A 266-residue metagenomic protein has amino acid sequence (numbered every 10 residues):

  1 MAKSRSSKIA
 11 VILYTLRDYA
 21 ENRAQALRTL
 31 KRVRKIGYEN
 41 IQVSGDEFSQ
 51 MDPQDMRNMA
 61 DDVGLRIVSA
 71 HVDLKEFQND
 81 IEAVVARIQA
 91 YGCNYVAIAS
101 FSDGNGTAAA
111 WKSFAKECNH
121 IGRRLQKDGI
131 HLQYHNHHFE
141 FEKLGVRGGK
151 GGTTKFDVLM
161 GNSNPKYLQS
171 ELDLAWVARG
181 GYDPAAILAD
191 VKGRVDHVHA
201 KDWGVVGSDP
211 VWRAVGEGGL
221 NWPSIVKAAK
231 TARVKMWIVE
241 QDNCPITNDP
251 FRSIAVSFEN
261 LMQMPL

Functional and structural regions predicted by a protein language model:
M1-Y95, Q169, E259-L266: N-terminal pre-domain/capping segments
V11, V43, I98, Y134 (+3 more regions): Conserved beta-strand positions
L13-L16, Y38, H71, Q133-H135 (+2 more regions): Tryptophan-centric aromatic hotspots in well-structured domains and transmembrane helices
A20, L30, L144-T153, W176-V234 (+1 more regions): Gly/Pro-rich active-site loop or hairpin
L27, K31, E39-N40, D62 (+4 more regions): Active-site acidic/histidine proton-transfer and metal-coordination neighborhood in alpha/beta enzyme cores
L30, P53-R57, I81-V85, A115-G122 (+5 more regions): Generic structural signal for well-ordered alpha-helices, preferentially at hydrophobic/aromatic core positions
G45, L74, S100-D103, V195 (+2 more regions): Residues that line or immediately flank small-molecule/substrate-binding pockets and catalytic motifs
D242-L266: Aromatic-rich peripheral "rim/lid" segments of glycoside hydrolase catalytic domains that contact and position glycan
